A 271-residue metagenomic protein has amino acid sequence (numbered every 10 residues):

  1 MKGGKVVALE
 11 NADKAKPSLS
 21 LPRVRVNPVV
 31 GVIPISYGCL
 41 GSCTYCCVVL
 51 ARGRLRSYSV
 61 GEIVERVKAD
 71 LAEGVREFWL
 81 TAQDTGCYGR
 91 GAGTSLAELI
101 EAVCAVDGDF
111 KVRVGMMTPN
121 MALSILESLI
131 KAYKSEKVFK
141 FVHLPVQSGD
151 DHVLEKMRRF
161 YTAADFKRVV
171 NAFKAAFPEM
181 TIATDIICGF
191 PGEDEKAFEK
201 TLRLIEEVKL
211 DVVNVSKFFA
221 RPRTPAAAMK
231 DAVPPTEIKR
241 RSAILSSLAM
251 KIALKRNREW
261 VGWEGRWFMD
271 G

Functional and structural regions predicted by a protein language model:
M1-C87, I125, V142, A164-A175 (+5 more regions): Proteins enriched for Cys/Gly/acidic motifs involved in redox and nucleic-acid/cofactor modification
K2, L96, K131-Y133, T201 (+1 more regions): Short, hinge-like loop/turn segments at secondary-structure boundaries
A72-E195: Conserved SAM/AdoMet-binding glycine-rich loop
G89-C104, G108, M157, A220-K251: Radical SAM enzyme [4Fe-4S]-AdoMet core and its adjacent flexible, acidic and glycine-rich loops/tails across
L144, D185, I205, V213 (+1 more regions): Hydrophobic, well-ordered secondary-structure elements that form the walls of internal hydrophobic environments
E193, E207-L210: Contiguous mid-protein beta-loop-alpha structural module that forms a pocket-lining wall or clamp of enzyme active
K196-R203: Short, acidic/polar
V261-G271: Structural detector for short beta-strands of small beta-barrel domains
